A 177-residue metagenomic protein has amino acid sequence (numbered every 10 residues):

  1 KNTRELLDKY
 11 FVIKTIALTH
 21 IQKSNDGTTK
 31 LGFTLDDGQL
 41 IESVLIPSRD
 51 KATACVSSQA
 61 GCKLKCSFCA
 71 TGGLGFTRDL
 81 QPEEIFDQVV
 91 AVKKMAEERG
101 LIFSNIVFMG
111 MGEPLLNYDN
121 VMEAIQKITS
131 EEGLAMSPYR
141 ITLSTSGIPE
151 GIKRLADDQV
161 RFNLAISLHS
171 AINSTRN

Functional and structural regions predicted by a protein language model:
K1-A52: Flexible, acidic/Gly-rich N-terminal and inter-domain linker regions that tether and position cofactor-handling modules
S24, S57-S58, S144, S167: Short linear Ser/Thr-Pro motifs
L35, A60-C62, L168-S170: Short, small-residue-rich loop/turn micro-motifs
P47-E84: Canonical Radical SAM [4Fe-4S] cluster-binding loop centered on the CxxxCxxC motif and its immediate flanking residues
G73-N105: Conserved alpha-helical substructure of the radical SAM core
K93-N105, G110-N177: Conserved AdoMet/S-adenosylmethionine-binding subsite of the radical SAM
